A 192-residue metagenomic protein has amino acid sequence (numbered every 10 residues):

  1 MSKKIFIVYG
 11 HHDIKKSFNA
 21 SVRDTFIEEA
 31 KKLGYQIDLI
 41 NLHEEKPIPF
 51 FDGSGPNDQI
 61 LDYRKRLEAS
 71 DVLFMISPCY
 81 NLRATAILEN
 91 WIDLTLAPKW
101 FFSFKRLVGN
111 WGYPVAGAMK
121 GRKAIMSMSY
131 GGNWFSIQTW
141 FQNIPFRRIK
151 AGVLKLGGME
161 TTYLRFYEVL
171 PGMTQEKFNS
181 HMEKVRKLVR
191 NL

Functional and structural regions predicted by a protein language model:
S2-Y35, Y167: N-terminal beta1-alpha1 ligand-phosphate binding loop
V8-G10, I40, S127-S129: Short hydrophobic segments within beta-strands
H11-D13, E45, G131-F135, E168-G172: A short, flexible beta-alpha/helix-coil linker loop
L33-D38, M159-T161: A generic structural motif
L39-Q59, F178: N-terminal beta-loop-helix "entrance" segment that forms/cooperates in small-molecule cofactor or anionic ligand
H43, Y80, Y167: Short beta-to-alpha linker loops that shape the active-site pocket of alpha/beta-hydrolase fold enzymes
Q59-R148: Helix-loop-strand module that forms the ligand-binding subsite of alpha/beta enzymes
F135-L192: Glycine-rich phosphate/pyrophosphate-binding loop and the adjoining helix
